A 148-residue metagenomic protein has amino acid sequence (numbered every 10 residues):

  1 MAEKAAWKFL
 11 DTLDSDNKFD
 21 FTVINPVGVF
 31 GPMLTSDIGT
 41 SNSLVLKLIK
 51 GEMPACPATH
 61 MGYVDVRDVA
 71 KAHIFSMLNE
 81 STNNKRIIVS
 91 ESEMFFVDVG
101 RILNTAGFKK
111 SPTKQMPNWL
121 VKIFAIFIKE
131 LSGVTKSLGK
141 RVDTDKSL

Functional and structural regions predicted by a protein language model:
M1-F21: Active-site Tyr-X1-5-Lys
S15-F19, G31-L44, S76-I87: Glycine/proline-rich active-site loop of Rossmann-fold NAD(P)-dependent oxidoreductases
V23, P57-A70, R86, E93-F96: Conserved loop-to-helix N-cap of the C-terminal "lid" that shapes the substrate pocket in Rossmann-like
P26-G31, E93: Glycine-rich beta-alpha junction loops
V29, M33-S36, T40-V64, D68: A conserved pocket-lining segment of Rossmann-fold NAD(P)-dependent short-chain dehydrogenase/reductase
A72-K136: Mid/C-terminal beta-alpha module of Rossmann-like enzyme folds, strongest in SDR-family dehydrogenases/epimerases
F96, K136-L148: Active-site loop of classical SDR/Rossmann-like NAD(P)-dependent oxidoreductases, centered on the catalytic Tyr-X3-Lys
